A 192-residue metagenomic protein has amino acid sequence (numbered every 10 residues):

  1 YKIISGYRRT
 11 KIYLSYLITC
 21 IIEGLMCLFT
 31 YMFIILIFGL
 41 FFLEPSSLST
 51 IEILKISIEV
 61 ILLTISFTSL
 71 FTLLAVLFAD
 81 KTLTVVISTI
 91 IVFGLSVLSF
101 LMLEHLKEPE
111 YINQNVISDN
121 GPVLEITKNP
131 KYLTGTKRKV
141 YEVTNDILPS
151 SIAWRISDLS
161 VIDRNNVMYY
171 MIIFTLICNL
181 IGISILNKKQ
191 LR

Functional and structural regions predicted by a protein language model:
Y1, L74-A75, Y170: Residue-level marker of motif borders
Y1-L17: Interfacial "coupling" helices/loops that link adjacent transmembrane helices in transporter permeases
Y7, F78-A79, K189: Membrane-helix interface residues
L14-L83, I87-S88, L103-E104, P122 (+4 more regions): Secretory targeting signals
F93-K188, R192: Terminal transmembrane helical anchor/hairpin motif
